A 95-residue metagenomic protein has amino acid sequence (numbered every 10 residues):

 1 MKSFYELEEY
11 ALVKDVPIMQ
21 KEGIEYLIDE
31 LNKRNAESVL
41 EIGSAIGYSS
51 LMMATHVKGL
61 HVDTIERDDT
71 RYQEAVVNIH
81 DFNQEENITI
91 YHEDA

Functional and structural regions predicted by a protein language model:
M1-A95: A short alpha-helical cap/connector motif
